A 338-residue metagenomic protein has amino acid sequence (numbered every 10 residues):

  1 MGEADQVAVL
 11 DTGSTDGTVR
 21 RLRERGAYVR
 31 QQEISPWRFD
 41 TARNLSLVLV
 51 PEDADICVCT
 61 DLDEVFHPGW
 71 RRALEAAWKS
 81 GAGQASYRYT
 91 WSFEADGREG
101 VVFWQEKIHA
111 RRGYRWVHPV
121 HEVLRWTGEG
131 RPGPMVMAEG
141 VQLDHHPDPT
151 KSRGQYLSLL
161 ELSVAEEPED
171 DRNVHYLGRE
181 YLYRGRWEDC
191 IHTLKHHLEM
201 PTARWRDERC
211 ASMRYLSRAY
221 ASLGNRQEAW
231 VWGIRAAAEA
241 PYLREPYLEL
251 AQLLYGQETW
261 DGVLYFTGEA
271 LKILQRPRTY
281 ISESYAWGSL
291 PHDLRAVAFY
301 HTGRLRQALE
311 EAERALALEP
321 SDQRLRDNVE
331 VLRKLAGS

Functional and structural regions predicted by a protein language model:
E3, L10-R23, I34-S35, D61-L62: A conserved acidic beta->alpha catalytic loop
V19-L49: Conserved donor nucleotide-binding strand/loop of the catalytic core
D40-V48, F66-H192, H196: Catalytic-site signature of metal-activated, phosphate-bearing donor transferases, centered on the GT-A/GT-A-like
V48-V65: Short beta-strand-to-loop acidic/aromatic patch adjacent to the donor-nucleotide binding site
Y176, Y215, E249-Q252, P291-L294 (+2 more regions): "A position-specific structural signal for the A-helix of alpha-solenoid helical repeats
